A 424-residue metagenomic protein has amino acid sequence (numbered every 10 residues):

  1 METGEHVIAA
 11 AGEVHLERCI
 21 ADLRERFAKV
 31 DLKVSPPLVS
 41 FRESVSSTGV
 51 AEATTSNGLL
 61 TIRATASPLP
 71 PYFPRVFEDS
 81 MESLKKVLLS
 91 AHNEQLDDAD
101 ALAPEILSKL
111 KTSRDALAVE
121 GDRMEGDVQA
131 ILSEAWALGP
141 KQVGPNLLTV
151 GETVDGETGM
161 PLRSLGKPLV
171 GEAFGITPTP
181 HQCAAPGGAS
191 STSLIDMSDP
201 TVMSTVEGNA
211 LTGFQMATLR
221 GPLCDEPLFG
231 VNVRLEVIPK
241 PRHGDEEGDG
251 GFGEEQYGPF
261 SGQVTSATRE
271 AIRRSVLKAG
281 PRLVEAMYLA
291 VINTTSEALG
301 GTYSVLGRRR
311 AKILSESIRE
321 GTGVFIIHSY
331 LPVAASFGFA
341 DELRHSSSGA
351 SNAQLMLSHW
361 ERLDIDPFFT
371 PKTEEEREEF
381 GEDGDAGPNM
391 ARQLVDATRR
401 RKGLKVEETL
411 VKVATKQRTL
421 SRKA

Functional and structural regions predicted by a protein language model:
M1-A424: Accessory interaction regions appended to the cores of large information-processing enzymes
